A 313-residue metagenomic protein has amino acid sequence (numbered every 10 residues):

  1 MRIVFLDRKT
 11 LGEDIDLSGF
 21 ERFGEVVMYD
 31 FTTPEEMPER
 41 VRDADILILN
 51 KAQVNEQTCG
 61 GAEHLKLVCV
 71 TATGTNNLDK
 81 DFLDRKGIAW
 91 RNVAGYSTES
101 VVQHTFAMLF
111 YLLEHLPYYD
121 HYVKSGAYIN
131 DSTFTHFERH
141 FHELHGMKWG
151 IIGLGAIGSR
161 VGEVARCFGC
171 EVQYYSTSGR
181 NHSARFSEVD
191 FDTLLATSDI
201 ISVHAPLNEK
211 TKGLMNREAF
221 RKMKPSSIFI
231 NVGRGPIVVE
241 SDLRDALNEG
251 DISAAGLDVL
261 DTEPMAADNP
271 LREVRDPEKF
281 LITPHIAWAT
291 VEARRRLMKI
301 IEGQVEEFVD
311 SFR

Functional and structural regions predicted by a protein language model:
M1-A44, Q173: N-terminal glycine-/charge-rich "phosphate-binding" loop or analogous flexible N-terminal tail
D30, T71-A72, I88-E99, S176 (+1 more regions): Short beta->alpha connector loops at strand-helix junctions that form conserved, small/polar/Pro-enriched
A44, A62, T197-S198: An anion/phosphate-binding loop that grips the pyrophosphate of nucleotide cofactors and donors
A52, T73, D199, A205-L207 (+2 more regions): Short glycine-/small-residue-rich Rossmann-like dinucleotide-binding loops
Q53-L65, K210-F229: Rossmann-fold NAD(P) dinucleotide-binding segment
I88, A94-K148: Phosphate-binding beta-alpha-beta segment of Rossmann-like dinucleotide-binding domains, i.e., the NAD(P)
W90, S226-I228, V232-R313: Rossmann-like dinucleotide-binding domain for NAD(H)/NADP(H)
T135-P225: Rossmann-like dinucleotide/phosphate-binding beta-alpha-beta segment
